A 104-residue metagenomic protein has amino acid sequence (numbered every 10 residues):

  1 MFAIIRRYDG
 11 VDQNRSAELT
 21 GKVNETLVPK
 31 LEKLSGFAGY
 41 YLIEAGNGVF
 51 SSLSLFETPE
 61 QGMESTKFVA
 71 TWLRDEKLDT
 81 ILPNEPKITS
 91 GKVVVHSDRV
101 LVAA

Functional and structural regions predicted by a protein language model:
M1-F50, E57-T71, L78-A104: Short S/T/G/P-rich N-terminal loop/turn motif that feeds into the first structured element of a domain
